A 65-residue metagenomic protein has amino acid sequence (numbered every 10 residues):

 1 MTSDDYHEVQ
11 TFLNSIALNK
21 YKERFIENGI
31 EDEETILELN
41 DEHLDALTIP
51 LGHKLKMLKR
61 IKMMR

Functional and structural regions predicted by a protein language model:
M1-Q10, I16-A17, E33-R65: Sterile Alpha Motif
Y21-I26, H43: Short amphipathic alpha-helical interface patches used for protein-protein assembly/oligomerization
R24-E34: Short basic-aromatic helix/loop recognition motifs at nucleic-acid and histone-peptide binding interfaces
